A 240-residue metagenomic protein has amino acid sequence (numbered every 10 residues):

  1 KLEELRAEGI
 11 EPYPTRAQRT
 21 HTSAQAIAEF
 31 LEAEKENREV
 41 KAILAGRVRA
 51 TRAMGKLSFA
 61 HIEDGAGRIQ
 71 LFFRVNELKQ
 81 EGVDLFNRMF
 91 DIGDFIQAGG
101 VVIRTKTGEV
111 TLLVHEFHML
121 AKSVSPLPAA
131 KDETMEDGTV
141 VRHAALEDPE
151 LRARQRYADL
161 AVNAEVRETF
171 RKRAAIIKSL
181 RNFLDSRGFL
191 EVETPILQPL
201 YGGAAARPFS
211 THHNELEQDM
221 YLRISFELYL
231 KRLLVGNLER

Functional and structural regions predicted by a protein language model:
K1-R240: Class II aminoacyl-tRNA synthetase catalytic cores and aaRS-like
